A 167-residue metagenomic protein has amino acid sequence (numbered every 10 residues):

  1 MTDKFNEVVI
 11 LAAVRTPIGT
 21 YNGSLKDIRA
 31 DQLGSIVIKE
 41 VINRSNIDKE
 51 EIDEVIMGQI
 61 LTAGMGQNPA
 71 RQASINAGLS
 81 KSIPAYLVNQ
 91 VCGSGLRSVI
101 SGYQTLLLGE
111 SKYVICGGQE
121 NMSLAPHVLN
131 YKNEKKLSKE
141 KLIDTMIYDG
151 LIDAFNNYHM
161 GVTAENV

Functional and structural regions predicted by a protein language model:
T2-V8, T20-K49, G66-Q67, S74-V167: Acyl-thioester C-C bond-transforming condensing/cleaving domain
V14-I18: Short polar catalytic/cofactor-binding loops
E51-G58: Short glycine-rich phosphate-binding loop at a beta-alpha junction
Q59-M65: Glycine-rich phosphate-binding loops at beta-strand->alpha-helix junctions
